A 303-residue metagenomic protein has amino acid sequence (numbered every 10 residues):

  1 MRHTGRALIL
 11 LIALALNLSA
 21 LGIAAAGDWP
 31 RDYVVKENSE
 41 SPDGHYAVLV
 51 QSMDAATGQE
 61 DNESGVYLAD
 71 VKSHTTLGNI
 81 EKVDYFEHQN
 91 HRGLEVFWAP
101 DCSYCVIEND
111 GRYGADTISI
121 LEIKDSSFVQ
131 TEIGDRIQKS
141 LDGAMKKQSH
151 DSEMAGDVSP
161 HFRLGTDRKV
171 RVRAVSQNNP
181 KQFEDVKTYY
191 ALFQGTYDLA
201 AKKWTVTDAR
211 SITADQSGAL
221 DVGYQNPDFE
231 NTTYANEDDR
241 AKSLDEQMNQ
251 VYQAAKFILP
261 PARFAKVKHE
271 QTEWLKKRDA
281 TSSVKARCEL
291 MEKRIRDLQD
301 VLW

Functional and structural regions predicted by a protein language model:
M1-A7: Positively charged n-region of N-terminal signal peptides that target proteins for export
L8-A20: Bacterial N-terminal signal peptides
G22-E40, A56, Y113, T117 (+4 more regions): Acidic, small-residue rich beta-repeat scaffolds with periodic aromatic anchors
V35-W98: Short N-terminal edge-element motif at the start of the domain
Q51-S52, E108-N109, A174: Recurrent small/Gly-Pro-centered beta-turn motifs in extracellular repeat architectures
R92-V129: Extracellular-facing segments of soluble proteins and assemblies that are Gly/Ser/Thr-biased and enriched in aromatics
D215-W303: N-terminal alpha-helical modules
